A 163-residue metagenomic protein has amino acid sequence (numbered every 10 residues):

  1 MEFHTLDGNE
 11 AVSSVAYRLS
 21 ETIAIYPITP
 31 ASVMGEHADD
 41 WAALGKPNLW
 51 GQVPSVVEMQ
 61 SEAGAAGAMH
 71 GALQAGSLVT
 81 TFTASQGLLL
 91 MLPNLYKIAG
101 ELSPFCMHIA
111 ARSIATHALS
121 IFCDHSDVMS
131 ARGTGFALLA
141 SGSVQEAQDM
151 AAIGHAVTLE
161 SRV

Functional and structural regions predicted by a protein language model:
M1-S130, G135, S143, A152: Thiamine diphosphate
A140-V163: Structural signature of the thiamine diphosphate
